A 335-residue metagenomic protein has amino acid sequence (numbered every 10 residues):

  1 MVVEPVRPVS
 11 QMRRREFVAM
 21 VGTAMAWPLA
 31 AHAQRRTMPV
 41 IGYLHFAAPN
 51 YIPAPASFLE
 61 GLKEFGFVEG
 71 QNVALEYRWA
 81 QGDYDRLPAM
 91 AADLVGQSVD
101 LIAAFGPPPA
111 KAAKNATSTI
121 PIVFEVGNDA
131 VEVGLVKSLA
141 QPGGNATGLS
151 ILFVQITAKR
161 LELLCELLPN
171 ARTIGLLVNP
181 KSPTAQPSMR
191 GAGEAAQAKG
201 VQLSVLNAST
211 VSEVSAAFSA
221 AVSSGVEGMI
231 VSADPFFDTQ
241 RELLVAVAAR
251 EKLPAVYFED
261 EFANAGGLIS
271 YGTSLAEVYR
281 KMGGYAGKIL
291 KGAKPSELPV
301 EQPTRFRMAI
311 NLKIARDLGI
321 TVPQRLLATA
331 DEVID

Functional and structural regions predicted by a protein language model:
M1-D335: Short hydrophobic alpha-helices and adjacent helix-cap/hinge residues
